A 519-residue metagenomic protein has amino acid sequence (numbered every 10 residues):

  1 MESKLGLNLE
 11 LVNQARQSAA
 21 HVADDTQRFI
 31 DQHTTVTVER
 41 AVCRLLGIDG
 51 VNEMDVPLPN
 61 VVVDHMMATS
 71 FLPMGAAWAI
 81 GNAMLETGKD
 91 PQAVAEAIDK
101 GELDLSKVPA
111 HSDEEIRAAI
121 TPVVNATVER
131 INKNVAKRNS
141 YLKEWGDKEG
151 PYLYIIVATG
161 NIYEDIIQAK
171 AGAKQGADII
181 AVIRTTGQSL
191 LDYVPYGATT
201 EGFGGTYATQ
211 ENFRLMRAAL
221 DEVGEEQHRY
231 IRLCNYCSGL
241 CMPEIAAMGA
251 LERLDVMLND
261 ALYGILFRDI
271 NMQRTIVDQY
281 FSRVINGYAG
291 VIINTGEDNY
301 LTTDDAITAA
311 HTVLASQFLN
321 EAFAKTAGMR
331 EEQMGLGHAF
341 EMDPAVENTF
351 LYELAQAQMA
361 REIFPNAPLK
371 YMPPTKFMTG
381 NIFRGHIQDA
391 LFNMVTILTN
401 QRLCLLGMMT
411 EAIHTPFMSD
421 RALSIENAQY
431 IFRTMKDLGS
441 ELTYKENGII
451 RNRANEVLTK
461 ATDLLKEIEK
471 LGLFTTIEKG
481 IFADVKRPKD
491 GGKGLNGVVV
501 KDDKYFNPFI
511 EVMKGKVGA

Functional and structural regions predicted by a protein language model:
M1-Y163, A171-G176, R184-N212, G239-I245 (+5 more regions): Long, compositionally biased, glycine/small-hydrophobic-enriched stretches that function as flexible linkers, tethers
K143-E144, V194-R232, I276-I293, F350-A367 (+2 more regions): Alpha-helix-loop-beta-strand connector modules within alpha/beta enzyme cores
P151-A158, I179-I183, R229-C237, V256-A261 (+4 more regions): Hydrophobic faces of well-ordered beta-strands that scaffold small-molecule active sites in alpha/beta enzyme cores
I156-I162, E347, G380-G385: Short, glycine-rich nucleotide/cofactor-binding loops
Y163-K170, L240-R253, T308-A309, F383-I397: Catalytic cores of alpha/beta
D178-S189, E252-D269, N320-E321, F392-T415: Glycine-rich phosphate-binding active-site loops on the catalytic face of alpha/beta enzymes
G202-R330: Conserved, well-structured core segments that form the ligand-binding/active-site neighborhood of functional domains
E353-D420, L438-G448: Hydrophobic alpha-helical bundle architecture
